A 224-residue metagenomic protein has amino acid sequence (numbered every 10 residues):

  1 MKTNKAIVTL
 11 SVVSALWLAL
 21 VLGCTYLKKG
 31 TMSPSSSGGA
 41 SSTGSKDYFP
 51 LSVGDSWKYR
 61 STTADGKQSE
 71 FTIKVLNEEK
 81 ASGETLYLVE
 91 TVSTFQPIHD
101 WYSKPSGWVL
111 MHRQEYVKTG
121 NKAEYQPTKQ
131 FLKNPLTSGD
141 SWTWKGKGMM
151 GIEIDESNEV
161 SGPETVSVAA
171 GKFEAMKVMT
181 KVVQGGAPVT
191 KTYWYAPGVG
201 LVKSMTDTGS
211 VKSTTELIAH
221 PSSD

Functional and structural regions predicted by a protein language model:
K2-V12: Bacterial N-terminal signal peptides that target proteins for export
V21-G23: C-terminal motif of bacterial Sec signal peptides marking the signal peptidase cleavage site
L27-D224: Conserved functional acidic sites
